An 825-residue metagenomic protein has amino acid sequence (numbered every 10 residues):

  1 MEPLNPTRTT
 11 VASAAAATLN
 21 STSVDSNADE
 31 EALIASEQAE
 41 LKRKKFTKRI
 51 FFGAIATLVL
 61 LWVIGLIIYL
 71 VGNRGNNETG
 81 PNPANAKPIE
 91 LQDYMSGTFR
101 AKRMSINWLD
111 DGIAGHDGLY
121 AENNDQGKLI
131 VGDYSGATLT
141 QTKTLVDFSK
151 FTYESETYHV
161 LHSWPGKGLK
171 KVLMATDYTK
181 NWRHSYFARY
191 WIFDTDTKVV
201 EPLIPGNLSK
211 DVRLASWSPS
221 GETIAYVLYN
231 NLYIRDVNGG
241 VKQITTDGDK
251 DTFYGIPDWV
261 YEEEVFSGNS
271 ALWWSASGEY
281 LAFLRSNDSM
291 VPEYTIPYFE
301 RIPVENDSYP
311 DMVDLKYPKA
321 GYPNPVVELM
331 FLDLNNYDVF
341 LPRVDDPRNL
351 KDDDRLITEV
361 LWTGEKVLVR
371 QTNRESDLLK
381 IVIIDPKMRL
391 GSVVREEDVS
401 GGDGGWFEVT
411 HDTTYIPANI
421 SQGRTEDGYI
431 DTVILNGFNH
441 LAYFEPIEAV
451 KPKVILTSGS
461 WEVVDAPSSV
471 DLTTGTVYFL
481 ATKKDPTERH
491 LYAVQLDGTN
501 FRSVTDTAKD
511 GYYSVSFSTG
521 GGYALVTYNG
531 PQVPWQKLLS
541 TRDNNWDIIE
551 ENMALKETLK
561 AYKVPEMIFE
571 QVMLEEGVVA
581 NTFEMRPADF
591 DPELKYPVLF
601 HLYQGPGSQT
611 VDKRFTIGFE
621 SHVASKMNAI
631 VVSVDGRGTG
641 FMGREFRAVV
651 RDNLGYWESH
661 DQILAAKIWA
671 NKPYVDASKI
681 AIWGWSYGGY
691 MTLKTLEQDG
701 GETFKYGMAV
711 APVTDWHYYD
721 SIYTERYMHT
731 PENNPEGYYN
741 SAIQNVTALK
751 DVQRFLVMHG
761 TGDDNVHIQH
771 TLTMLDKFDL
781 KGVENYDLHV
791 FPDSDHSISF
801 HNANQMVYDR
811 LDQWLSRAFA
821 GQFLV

Functional and structural regions predicted by a protein language model:
E2-G511, G522-Y523, V611-D612, P792 (+1 more regions): Beta-propeller folds
P292-E293, T505-D506, Y512-V825: Serine-hydrolase catalytic core recognition
